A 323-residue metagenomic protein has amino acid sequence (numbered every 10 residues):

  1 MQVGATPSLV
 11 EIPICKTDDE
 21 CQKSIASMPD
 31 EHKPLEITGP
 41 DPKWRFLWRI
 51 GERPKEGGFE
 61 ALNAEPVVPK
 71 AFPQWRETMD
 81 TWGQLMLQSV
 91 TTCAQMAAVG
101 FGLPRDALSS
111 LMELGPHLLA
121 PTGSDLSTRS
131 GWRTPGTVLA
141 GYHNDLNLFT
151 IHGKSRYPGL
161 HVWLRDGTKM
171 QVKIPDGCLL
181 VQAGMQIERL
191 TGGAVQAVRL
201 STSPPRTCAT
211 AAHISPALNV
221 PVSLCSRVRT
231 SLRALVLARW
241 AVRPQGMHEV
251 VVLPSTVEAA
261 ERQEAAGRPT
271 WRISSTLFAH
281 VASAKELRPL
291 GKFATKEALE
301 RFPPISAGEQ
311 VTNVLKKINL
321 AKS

Functional and structural regions predicted by a protein language model:
M1-S323: Peripheral, non-catalytic segments flanking oxidoreductase cores
